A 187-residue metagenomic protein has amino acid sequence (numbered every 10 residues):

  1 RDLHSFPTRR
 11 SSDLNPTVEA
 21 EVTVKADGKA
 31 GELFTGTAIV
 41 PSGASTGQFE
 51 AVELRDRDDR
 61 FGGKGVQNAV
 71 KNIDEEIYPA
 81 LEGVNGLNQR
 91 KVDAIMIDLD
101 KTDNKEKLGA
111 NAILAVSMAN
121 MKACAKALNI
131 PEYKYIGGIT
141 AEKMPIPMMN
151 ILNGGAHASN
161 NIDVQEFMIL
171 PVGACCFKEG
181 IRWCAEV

Functional and structural regions predicted by a protein language model:
L3-S11: Short, small-residue-biased leader/transition segments that mark boundaries at the very start of proteins
R9-R10, S42-A44, D98-T102, G138-E142 (+2 more regions): Acidic, glycine-rich active-site loops and adjacent beta-strand->loop/helix elements that engage anionic groups
R10, N15-A20, N104-A125, I146-I162: Conserved phosphate/anionic-ligand binding catalytic regions in large, soluble enzymes, centered on
V24-L33: Short acidic-glycine loop/turn motifs at beta-strand connectors
L33-G43: A short, surface-exposed beta-strand/turn
P41-I130, I181: Metal- or metallocofactor-binding catalytic centers and their adjacent structured scaffolds across diverse enzyme
A125, I130-M148: Glycine/threonine-rich beta-strand-loop-alpha-helix active-site module that forms ligand/phosphate-binding
E142-V187: Mobile "lid/hinge" segments at catalytic clefts and subdomain interfaces of large enzymes
